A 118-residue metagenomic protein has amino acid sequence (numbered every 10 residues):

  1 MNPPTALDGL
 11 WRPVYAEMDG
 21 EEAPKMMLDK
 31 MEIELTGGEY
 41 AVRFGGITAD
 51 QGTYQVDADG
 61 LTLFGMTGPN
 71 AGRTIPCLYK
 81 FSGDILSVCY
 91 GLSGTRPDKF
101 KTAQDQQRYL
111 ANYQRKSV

Functional and structural regions predicted by a protein language model:
M1, P13-M26, T36-K101: Contiguous, well-ordered beta-strand patches that form the walls/edges of small beta-barrel/beta-sandwich domains
T5-W11: Short structural boundary motif marking the start of a folded domain
A103-Q106: Short, solvent-exposed loop/turn segments at conserved positions within beta-propeller repeat blades
R108-L110: Short hydrophobic/aromatic beta-strand or adjacent loop that forms the aromatic wall/cage of a ligand/substrate-binding
N112-V118: Short beta-strand-to-coil "C-cap" segments at the C-terminal boundary of structured domains/repeats, marking
